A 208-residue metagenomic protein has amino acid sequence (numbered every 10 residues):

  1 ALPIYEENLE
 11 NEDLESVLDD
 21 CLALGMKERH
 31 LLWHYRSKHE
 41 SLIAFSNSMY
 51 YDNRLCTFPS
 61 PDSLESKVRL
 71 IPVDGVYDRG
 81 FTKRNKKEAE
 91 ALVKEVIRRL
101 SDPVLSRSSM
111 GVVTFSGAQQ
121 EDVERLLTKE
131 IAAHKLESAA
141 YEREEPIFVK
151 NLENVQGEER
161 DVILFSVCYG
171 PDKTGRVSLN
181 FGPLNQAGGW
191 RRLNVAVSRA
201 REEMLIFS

Functional and structural regions predicted by a protein language model:
A1-P3, S46-Y51, L126-I131, S166-V167 (+1 more regions): Short secondary-structure boundary/capping segments
A1-Y51: ASCE P-loop NTPase helicase motor core
P3-L9, R143-S208: Conserved RecA-like P-loop NTPase helicase motor core
R36, D62, G75-V76, G117-Q119 (+2 more regions): Short, glycine-/Ser/Thr-/acidic-enriched flexible segments
E40-A44, A118-L126, R160: A short acidic (Asp/Glu
L42, L92, V112, G157 (+1 more regions): Hydrophobic, well-ordered secondary-structure elements that form the walls of internal hydrophobic environments
D52-I131: Conserved helicase/translocase motor-coupling segment
T128-N151: Conserved RecA-like helicase motor-core motifs
